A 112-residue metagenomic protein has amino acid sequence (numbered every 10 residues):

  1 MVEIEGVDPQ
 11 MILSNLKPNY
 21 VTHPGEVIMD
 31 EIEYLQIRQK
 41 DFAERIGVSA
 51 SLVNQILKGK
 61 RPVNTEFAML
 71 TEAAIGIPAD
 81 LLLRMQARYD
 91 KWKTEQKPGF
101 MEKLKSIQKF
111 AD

Functional and structural regions predicted by a protein language model:
M1-D30, Y34-L35, S106-I107: N-terminal flexible/basic segments that precede or flank functional cores
E33, K58, A87: Residue-level detection of the helix-turn-helix DNA-binding "recognition helix"
Y34, R45, A74: Residues within the alpha-helical elements of helix-turn-helix
I37-Q55: Short alpha-helical DNA-recognition segment
E66-L81: DNA major-groove recognition helix of helix-turn-helix/homeodomain DNA-binding modules
L83-D112: Short, charged recognition helix plus adjacent turn of helix-turn-helix-like nucleic-acid-binding domains
